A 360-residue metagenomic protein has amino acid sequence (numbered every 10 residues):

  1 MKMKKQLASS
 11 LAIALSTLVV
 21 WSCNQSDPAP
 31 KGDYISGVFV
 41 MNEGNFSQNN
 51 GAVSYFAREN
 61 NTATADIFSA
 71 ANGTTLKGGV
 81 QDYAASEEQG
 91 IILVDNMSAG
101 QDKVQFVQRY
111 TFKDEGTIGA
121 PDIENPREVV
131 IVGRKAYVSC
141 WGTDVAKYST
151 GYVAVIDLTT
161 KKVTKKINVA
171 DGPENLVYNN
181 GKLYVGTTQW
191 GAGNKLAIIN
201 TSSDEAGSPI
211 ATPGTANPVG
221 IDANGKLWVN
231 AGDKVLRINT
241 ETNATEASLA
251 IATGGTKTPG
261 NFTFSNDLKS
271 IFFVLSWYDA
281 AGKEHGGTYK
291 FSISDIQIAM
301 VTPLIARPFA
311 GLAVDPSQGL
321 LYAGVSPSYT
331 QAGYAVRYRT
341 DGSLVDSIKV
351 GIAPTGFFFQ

Functional and structural regions predicted by a protein language model:
M1-V40: Bacterial Sec-dependent N-terminal signal peptides
P28, T75-A85, D122-I131, V169-N180 (+4 more regions): Repeated scaffold domains used in trafficking and secretory/extracellular systems, primarily beta-propellers
I35-S36, E87-Q89, G133-R134, N180-K182 (+3 more regions): Short coil/turn segments that connect the beta-strands within blades of beta-propeller domains
V40, I92-L93, V138-S139, V185-G186 (+3 more regions): Residue position within the beta-strands of beta-propeller blades
G44-Q48, N96-G100, G142-K147, Q189-G193 (+3 more regions): Short glycine/acidic-enriched loop and turn motifs that connect beta-strands
T62-T75, K113-A120, K161-I167, D204-A211 (+4 more regions): A short beta-strand motif characteristic of beta-propeller blades
T159-I271: Acidic, serine/threonine- and glycine-rich low-complexity intrinsically disordered segments that serve as flexible
Y334-V336, T340-Q360: Blade-level signature of beta-propeller repeat domains, shared across WD40, Kelch, NHL, RCC1 and BNR/Asp-box propellers
